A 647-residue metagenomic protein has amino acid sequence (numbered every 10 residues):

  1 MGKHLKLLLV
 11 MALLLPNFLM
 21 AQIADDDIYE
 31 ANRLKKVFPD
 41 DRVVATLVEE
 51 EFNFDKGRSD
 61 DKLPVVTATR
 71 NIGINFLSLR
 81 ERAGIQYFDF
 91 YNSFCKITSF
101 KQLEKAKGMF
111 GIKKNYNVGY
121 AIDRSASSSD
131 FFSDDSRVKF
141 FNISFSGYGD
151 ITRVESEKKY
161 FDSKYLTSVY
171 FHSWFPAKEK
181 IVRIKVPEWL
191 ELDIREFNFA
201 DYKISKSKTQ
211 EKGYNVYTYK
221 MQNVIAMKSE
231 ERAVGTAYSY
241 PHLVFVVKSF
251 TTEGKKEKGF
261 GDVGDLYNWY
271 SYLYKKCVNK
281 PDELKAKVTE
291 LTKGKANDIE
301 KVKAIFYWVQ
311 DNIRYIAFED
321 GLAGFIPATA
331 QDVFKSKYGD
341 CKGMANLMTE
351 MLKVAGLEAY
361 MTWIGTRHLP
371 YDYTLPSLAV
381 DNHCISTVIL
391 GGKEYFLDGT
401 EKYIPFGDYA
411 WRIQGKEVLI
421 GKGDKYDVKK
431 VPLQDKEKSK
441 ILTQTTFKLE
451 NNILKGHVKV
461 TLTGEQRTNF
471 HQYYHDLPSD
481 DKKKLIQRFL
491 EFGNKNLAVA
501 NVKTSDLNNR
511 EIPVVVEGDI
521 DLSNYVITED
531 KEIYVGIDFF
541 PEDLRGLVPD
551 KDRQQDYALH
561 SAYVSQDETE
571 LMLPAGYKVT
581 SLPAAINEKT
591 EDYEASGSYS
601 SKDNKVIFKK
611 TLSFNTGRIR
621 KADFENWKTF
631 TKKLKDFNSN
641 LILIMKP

Functional and structural regions predicted by a protein language model:
M1-D25: Bacterial Sec-dependent N-terminal signal peptides
Q22-P647: A sensor for short, sequence-defined functional sites
